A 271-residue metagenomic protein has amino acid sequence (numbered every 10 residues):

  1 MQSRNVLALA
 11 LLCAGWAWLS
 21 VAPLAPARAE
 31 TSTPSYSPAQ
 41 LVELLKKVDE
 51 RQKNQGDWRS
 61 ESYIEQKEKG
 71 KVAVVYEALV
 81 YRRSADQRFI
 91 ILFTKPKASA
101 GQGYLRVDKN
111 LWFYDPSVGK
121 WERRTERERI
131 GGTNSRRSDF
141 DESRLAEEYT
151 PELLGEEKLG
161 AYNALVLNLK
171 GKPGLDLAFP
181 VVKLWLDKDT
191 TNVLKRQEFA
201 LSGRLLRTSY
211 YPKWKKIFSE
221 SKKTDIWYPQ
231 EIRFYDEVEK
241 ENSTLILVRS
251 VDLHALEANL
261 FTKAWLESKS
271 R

Functional and structural regions predicted by a protein language model:
M1-R4: N-terminal secretory signal peptides that target proteins for export/translocation
A8-A22: Bacterial N-terminal signal peptides
L19, P26-T31: Boundary at the C-terminal end of the N-terminal hydrophobic targeting segment
E30-D57, Y63, V72-V74, K97-P180 (+2 more regions): Flexible, processing/modification-adjacent segments and terminal tails in exported/periplasmic/extracellular proteins
L79-R83: Short, conserved turn/kink motifs that form compact alpha/beta structural patches or helix kinks used as
I90-K95: N-terminal post-signal-peptidase region of extra-cytosolic proteins
K120-R124, F140, R144, G160-K263: Gly/Pro-enriched, hydrophobic low-complexity segments that function as extracytoplasmic propeptides/linkers
